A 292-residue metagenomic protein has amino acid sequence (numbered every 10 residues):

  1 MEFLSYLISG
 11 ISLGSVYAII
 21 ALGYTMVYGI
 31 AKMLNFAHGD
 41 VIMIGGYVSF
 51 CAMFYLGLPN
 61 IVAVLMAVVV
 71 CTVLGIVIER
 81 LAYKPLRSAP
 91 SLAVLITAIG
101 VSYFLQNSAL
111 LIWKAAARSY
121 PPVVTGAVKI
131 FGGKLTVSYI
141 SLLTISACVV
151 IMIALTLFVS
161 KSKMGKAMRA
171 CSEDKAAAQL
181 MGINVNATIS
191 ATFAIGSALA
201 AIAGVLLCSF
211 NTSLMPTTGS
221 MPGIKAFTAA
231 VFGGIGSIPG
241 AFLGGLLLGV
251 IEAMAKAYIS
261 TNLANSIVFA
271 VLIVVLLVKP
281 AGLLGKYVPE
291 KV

Functional and structural regions predicted by a protein language model:
M1-I20, V48, N60-A63, A89-V94 (+5 more regions): Membrane-interfacial amphipathic/re-entrant helices at transmembrane-helix boundaries
I8, I30-V77, L81, G234: Membrane-embedded helix boundary and interhelical linker motif in transport proteins
L13, L135-L214, I238-G244: Helix-loop-helix "hairpin" substructures at the membrane interface of multi-pass membrane proteins
Y17, G57-V69, S190-A200, G204-A270: Transmembrane alpha-helical segments in multi-pass inner-membrane proteins
Y24, G57-V101, S108, L243-L248 (+1 more regions): Alpha-helical transmembrane segments within multi-pass membrane transporters and channels
A37, I61-V62, L92-A93, K163 (+4 more regions): Residues that define the loop-to-transmembrane-helix transition and helix capping in multi-pass membrane transporters
G46-F50, A67-L74, V101-A109, A147-T156 (+3 more regions): Hydrophobic core segments of alpha-helical transmembrane domains in multi-pass membrane transport and ion-translocation
P85-K161, T188, M254, I259 (+3 more regions): Transmembrane helix-bundle core of multi-pass membrane transporters and related energy-transducing complexes
